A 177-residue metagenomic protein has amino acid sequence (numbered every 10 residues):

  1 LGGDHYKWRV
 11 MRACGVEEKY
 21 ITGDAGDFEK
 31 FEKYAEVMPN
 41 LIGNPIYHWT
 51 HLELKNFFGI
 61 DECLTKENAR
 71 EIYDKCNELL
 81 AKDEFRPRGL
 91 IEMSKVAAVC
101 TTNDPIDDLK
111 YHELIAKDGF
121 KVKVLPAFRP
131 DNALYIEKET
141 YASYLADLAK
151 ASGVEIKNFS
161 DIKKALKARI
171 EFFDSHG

Functional and structural regions predicted by a protein language model:
L1-G177: Metal-cofactor-binding active-site regions of metalloenzymes
